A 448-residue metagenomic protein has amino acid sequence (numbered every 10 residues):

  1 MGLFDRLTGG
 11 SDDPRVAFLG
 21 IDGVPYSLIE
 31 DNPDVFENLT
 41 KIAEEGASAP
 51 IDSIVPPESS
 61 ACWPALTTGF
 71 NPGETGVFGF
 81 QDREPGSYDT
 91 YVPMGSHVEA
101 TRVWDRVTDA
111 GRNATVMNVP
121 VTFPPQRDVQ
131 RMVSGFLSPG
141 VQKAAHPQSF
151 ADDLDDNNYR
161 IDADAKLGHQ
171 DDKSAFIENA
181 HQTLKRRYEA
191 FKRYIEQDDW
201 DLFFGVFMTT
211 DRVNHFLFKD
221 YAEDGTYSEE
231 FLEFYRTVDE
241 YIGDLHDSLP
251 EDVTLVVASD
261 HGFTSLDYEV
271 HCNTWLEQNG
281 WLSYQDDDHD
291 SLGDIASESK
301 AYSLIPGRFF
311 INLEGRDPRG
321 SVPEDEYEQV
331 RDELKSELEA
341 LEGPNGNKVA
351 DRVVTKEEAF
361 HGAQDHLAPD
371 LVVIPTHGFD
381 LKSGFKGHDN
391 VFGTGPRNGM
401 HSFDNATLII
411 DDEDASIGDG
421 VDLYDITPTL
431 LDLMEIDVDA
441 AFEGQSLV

Functional and structural regions predicted by a protein language model:
M1-S48, P57: Active-site-proximal N-terminal segment of extracellular/periplasmic enzymes that hydrolyze or transfer
D13-I29, I42, L66, V107 (+7 more regions): Beta-strand elements within well-structured catalytic alpha/beta cores of enzymes that handle phosphate/sulfate esters
A49-D52, E74, S283-D287, G320 (+3 more regions): Acidic/polar loop patches that form or flank catalytic/metal-binding clefts of enzymes that bind anionic ligands
P50-F70, M117-R127, V206-T209, G262 (+1 more regions): Short, solvent-exposed turn/loop segments enriched in Gly/Ser/Thr/Pro and often Arg
N71-D224, K300-L313, D317-G320, E333 (+1 more regions): His/Asp/Glu-rich, glycine-adjacent segments that coordinate divalent cations and/or stabilize oxyanion chemistry on
F80-T108, R127, D244-F379: Secreted, luminal/periplasmic, and some membrane-associated catalytic domains that remodel anionic oxygen-ester
F216-L217, D224-D247, V391: Extended hydrophobic/aromatic segments used for targeting, binding, or gating
I374-I426, E435: Low-complexity, glycine/alanine/valine/leucine- and proline-rich hydrophobic stretches
